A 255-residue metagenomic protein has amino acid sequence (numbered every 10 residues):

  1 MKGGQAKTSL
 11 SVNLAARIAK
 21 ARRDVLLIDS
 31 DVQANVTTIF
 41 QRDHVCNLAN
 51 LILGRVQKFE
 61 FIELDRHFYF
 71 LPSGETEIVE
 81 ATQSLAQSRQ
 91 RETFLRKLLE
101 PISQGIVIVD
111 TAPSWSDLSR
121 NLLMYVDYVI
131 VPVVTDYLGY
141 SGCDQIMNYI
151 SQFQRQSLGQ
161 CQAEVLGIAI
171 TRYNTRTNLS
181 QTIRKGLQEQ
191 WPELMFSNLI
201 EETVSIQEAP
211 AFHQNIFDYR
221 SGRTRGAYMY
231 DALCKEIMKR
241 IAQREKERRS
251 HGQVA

Functional and structural regions predicted by a protein language model:
M1-A255: P-loop NTP-binding core
